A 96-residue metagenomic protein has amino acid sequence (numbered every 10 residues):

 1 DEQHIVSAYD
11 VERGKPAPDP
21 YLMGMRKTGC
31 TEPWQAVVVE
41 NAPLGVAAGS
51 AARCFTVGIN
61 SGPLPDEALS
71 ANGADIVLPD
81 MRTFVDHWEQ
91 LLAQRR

Functional and structural regions predicted by a protein language model:
D1-R96: Asp-based, Mg2+/Mn2+-dependent phosphohydrolase catalytic module
